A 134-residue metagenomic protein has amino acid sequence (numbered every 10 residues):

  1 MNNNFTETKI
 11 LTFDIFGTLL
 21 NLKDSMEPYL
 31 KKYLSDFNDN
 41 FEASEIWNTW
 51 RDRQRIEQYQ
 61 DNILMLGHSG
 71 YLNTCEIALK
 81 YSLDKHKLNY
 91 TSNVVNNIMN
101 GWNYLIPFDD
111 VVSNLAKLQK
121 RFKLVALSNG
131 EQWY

Functional and structural regions predicted by a protein language model:
M1-L11, K23, A116, L127-Y134: Asp-based, Mg2+/Mn2+-dependent phosphohydrolase catalytic module
F5-D109: N-terminal helical cap/lid subdomain that shapes the substrate entry/recognition surface in HAD-like hydrolases
N93-Y104, V111-Y134: Substrate-recognition element of Asp-dependent hydrolases with the DxDx(T/V) motif
